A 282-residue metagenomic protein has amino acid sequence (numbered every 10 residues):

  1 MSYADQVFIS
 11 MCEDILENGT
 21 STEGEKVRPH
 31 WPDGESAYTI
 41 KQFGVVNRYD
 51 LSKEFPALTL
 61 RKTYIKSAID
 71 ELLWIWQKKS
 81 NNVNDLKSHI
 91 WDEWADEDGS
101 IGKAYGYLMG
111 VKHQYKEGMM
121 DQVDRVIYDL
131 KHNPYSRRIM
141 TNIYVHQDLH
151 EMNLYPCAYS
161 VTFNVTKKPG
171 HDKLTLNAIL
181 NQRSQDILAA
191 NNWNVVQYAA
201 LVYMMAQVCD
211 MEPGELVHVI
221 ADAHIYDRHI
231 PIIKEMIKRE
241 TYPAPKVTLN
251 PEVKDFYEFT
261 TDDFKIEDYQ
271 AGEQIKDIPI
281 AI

Functional and structural regions predicted by a protein language model:
M1-I282: Terminal, non-catalytic protein-protein interaction segments that mediate quaternary/complex assembly
